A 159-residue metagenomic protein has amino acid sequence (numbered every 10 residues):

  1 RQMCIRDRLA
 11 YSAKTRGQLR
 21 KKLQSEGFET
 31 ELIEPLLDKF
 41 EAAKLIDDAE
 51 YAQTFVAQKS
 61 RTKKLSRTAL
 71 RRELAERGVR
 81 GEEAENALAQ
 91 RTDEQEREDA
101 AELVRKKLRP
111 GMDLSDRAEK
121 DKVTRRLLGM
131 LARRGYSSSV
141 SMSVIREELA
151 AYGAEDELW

Functional and structural regions predicted by a protein language model:
R1-W159: An alpha-helical, amphipathic repeat domain used for nucleic-acid recognition, typified by the mTERF helical solenoid
